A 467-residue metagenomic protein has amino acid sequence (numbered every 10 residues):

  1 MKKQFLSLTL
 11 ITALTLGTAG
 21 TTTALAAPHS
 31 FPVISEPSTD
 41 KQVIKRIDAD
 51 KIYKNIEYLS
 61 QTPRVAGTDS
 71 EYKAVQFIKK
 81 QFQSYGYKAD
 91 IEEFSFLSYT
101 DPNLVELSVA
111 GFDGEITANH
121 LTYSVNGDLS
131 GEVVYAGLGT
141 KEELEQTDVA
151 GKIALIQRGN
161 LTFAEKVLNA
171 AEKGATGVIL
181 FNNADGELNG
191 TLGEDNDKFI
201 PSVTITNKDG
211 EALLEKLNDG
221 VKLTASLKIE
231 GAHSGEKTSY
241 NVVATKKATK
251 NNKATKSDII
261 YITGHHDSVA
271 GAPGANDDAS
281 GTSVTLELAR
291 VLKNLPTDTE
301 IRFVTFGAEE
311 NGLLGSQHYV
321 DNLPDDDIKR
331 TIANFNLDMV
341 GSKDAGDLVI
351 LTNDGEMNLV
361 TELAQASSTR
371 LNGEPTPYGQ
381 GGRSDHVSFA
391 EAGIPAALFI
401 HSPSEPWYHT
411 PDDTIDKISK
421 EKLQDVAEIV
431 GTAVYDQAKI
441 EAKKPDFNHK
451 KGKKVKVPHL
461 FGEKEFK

Functional and structural regions predicted by a protein language model:
M1-H29: Sec-dependent N-terminal signal peptides of Gram-positive bacterial secreted proteins and lipoproteins
A26-S38, K45-A49, K54-I153: Noncatalytic luminal/extracellular "stalk/propeptide" segments of secretory-pathway proteins
S38-R46, S60-S70, H120-S124, Y135 (+9 more regions): Second-shell loop/turn segments in exported
F82, A170-A171, V178, V242 (+3 more regions): Alpha-helical metal-binding/catalytic segments enriched in His/Glu/Asp
I116-T206: Extracellular/luminal Protease-associated
L121-K141, E194-A275, R290, N294 (+1 more regions): Soluble metallo-hydrolase cores and metallopeptidase-like ectodomains found primarily in the secretory/periplasmic
T297, F306-L398, S402-S404: Metal-dependent peptidase/peptidase-like ectodomains
P406-K467: His/Asp/Glu-rich mid-to-C-terminal helical/loop segments that flank catalytic regions of hydrolases
